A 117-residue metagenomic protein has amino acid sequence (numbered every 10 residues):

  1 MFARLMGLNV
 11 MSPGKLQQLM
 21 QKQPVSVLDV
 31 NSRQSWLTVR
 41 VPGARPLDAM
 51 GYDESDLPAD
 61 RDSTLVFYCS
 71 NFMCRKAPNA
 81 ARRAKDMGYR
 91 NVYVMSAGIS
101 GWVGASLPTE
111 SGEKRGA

Functional and structural regions predicted by a protein language model:
M1-S35, E110-A117: Flexible, polar/low-complexity N-terminal or interdomain linker segments that lie immediately upstream of folded
Q18, V25, A49-N71, T109-K114: Mobile, glycine- and charge-enriched loop segments and immediately flanking short secondary-structure elements within
Q21-V27, P42-G43, R90-N91: Short active-site oxyanion
D29-A49: N-terminal-biased segments
W36-P42, D56-A59, W102: Short loop/helix-cap segments at secondary-structure boundaries that form the rim of catalytic
R40-A44, A80-R83, L107-E110: Short, glycine/charged-enriched secondary-structure capping and boundary segments
A44-G51, R90-V94, E113: Short hydrophobic/aromatic-enriched beta-strand-loop microsegments
P58-V103: Catalytic cysteine-centered active loop of the rhodanese-like fold, especially the PTP/DSP P-loop
